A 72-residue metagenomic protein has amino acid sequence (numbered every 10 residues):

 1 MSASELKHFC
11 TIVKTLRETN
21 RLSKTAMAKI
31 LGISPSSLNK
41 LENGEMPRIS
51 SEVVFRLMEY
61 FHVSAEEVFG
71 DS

Functional and structural regions predicted by a protein language model:
M1-T19: A short, Lys/Arg-rich alpha-helix, primarily the initiator
E18, K29, E59: Alpha-helical residues within the helix-turn-helix
R21-K40: Short alpha-helical DNA-recognition segment
N43: Short, conserved catalytic or interaction motifs in soluble domains
E52-E67: DNA major-groove recognition helix of helix-turn-helix/homeodomain DNA-binding modules
